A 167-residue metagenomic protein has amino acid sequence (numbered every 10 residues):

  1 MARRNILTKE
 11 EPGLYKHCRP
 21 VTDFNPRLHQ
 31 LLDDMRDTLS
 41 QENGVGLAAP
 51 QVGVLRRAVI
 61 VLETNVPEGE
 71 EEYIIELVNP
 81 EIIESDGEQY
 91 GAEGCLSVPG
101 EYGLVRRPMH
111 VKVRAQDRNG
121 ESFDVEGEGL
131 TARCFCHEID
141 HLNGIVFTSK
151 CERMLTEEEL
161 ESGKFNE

Functional and structural regions predicted by a protein language model:
M1-E167: Positively charged
